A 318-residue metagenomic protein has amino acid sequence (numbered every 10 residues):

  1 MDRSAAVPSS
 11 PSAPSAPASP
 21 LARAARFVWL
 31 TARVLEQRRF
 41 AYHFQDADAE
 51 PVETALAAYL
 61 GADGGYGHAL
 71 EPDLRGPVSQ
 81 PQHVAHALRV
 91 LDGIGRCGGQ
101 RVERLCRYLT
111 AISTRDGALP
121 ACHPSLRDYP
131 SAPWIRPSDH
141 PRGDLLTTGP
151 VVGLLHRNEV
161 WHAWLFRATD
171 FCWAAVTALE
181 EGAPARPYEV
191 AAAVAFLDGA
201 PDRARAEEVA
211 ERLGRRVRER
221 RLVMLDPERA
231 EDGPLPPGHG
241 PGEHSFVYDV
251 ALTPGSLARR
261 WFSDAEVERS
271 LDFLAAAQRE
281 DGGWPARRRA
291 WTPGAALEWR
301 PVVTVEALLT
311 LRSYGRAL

Functional and structural regions predicted by a protein language model:
M1-L318: Preference for long, amphipathic alpha-helical scaffolds in soluble/luminal domains and all-alpha bundles
